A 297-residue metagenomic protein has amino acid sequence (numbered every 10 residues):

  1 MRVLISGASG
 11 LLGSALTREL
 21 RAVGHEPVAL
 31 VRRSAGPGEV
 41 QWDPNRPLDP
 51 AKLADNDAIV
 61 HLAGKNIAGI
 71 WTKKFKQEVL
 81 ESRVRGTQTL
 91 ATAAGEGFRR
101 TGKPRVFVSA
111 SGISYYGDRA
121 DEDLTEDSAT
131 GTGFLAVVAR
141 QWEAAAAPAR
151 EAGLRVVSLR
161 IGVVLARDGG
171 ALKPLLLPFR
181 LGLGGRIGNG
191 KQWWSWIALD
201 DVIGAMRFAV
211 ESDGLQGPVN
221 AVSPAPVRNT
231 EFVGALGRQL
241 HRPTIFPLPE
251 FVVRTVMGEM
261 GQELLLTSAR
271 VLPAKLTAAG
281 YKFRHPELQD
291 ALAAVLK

Functional and structural regions predicted by a protein language model:
V3-V23: N-terminal Rossmann NAD(P)H-binding glycine-rich loop of SDR-like oxidoreductase domains
A35-T89: NAD(P)H-binding glycine-rich loop region in Rossmannoid oxidoreductase-like domains and their noncatalytic homologs
E81, R85, D118-S158: Catalytic helix-loop patch of NAD(P)-dependent Rossmann-fold dehydrogenases
Q88-G133: Conserved Rossmann-fold NAD(P)-dependent oxidoreductase catalytic core, especially the SDR/UDP-sugar
R140, L154, L165-P174, A209-V219: Glycine/proline-rich active-site loop of Rossmann-fold NAD(P)-dependent oxidoreductases
R150-A152, V157-S158, G162-W194, L236: NAD(P)-dependent short-chain dehydrogenase/reductase
L176-G184, Q192-V227: Alpha-helical substrate-binding/gating segment
S212-E259, A293-K297: Mid/C-terminal beta-alpha module of Rossmann-like enzyme folds, strongest in SDR-family dehydrogenases/epimerases
